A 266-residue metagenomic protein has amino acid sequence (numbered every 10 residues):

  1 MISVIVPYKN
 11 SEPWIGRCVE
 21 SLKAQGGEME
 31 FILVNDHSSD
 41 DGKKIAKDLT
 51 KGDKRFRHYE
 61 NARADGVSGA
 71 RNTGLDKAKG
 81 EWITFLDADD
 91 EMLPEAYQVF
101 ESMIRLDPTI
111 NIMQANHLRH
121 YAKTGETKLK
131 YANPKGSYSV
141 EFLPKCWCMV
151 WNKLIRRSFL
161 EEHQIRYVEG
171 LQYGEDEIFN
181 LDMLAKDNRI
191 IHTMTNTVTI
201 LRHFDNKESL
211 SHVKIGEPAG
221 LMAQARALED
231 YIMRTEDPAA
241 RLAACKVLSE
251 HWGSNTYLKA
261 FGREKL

Functional and structural regions predicted by a protein language model:
M1-A223, D237: Nucleotide-sugar donor-binding/catalytic module of glycosyltransferases that assemble extracellular/cell-envelope
N180, A225, S249-G253: Hydrophobic alpha-helical core bundles mediating ligand binding, dimerization, or RNAP-core interactions
A219-L248: C-terminal, non-catalytic tails of nucleotide-sugar-dependent glycosyltransferases
R241-L266: Non-catalytic, C-terminal membrane-associated alpha-helical segments of glycosyltransferases
